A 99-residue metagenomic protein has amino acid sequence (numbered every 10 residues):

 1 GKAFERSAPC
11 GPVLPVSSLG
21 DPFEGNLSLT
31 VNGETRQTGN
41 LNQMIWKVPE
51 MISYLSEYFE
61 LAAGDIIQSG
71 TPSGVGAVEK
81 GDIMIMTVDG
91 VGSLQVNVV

Functional and structural regions predicted by a protein language model:
G1-V99: Catalytic-pocket segment enriched in acidic/His residues
